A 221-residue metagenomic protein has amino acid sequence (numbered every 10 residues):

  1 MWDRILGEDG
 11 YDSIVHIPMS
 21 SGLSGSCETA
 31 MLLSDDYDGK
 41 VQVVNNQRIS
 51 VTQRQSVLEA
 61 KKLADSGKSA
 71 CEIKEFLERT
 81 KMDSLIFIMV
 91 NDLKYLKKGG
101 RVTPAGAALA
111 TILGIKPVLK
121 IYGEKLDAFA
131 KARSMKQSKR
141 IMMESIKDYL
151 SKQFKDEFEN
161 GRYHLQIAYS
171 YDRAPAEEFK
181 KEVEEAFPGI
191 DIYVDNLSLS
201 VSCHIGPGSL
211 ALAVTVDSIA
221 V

Functional and structural regions predicted by a protein language model:
M1-E8: Glycine-rich oxoanion-binding loops at beta->alpha junctions
D3, S13, G22, S26-Q42 (+1 more regions): Mixed-charge interfacial surface used for oligomerization/domain docking and macromolecular partner engagement
